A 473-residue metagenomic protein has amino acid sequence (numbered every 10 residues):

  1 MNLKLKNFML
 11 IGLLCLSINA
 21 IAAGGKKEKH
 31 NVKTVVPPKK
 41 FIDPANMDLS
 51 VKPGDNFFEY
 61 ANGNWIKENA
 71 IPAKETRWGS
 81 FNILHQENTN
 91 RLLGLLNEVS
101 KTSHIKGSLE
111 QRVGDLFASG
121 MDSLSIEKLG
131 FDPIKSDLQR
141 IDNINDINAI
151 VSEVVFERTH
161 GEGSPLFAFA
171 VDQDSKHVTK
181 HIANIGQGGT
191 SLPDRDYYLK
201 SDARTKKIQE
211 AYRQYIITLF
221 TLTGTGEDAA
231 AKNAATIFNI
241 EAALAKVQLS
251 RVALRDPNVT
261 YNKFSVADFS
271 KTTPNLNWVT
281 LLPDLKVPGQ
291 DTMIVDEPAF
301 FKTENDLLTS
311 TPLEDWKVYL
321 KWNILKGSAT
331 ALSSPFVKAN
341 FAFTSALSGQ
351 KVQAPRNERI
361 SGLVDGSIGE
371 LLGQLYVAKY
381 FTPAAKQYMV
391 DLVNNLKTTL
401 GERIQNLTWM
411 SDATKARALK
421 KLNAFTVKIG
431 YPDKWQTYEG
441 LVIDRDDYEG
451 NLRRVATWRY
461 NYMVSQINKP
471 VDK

Functional and structural regions predicted by a protein language model:
M1-V32: Bacterial Sec-dependent N-terminal signal peptides
H30-A45: Short, Gly/Pro- and small/polar-rich lid/capping loops
V35-V36, K52-D55, Y60-S125: Active-site-surrounding "flap" and adjacent substrate/cofactor-binding loops of secreted or lumenal enzymes, prototyped
M47-K67, Y198, D202-T221, D412: Hydrophobic/aromatic-rich, well-ordered segments within soluble, folded domains that form packed cores
D55, E59, Q86, N90 (+11 more regions): Solvent-exposed, polar/charged alpha-helical surfaces in well-ordered, non-transmembrane soluble domains, broadly
W65-E68, L192, A243-A253, T398 (+2 more regions): Secretory-pathway/luminal and periplasmic proteins that interact with or process carbohydrate-rich
V99-V390, N395: Noncatalytic, helix-rich "gating/capping" subdomain that lines the substrate-entry/channel surface of large enzyme
T272-N275, I294, P298, A354 (+3 more regions): Intrinsically disordered, low-complexity linker/terminal regions across diverse proteins
